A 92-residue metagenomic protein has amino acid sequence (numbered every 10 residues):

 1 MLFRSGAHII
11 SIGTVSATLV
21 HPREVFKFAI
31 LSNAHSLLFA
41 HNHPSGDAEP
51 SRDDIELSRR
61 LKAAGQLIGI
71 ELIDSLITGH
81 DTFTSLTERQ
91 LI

Functional and structural regions predicted by a protein language model:
S5-H8: Hydrophobic structural segments
S11-I92: Active-site-proximal loop/helix of nucleotide/amide-processing enzymes and allied scaffolds
